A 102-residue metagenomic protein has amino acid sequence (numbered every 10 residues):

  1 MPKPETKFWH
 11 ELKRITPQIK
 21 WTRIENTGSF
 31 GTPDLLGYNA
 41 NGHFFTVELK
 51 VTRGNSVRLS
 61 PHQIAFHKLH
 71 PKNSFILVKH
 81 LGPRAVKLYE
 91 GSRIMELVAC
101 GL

Functional and structural regions predicted by a protein language model:
M1-N26, A40: Acidic-basic catalytic patches of nuclease active cores, encompassing PD-(D/E)XK and other metal-cofactor nuclease
R23, E48, I76-V78: Structural signal for conserved beta-strand scaffold positions within catalytic alpha/beta enzyme cores
G31: Beta-rich catalytic cores
L35-G37, H43-R53: Conserved catalytic cores of phosphodiester-cleaving nucleases, focusing on short active-site segments
A40-G42, L81-G82: Short strand-connecting beta-turns/loops that link adjacent beta-strands
R53-P71: Mg2+/Mn2+-dependent nuclease catalytic core
K68-E96: Nucleic-acid nuclease catalytic cores
A99-L102: Charged phosphate-binding loop/patch that engages nucleotide di/tri-phosphates or the phosphate backbone of nucleic
